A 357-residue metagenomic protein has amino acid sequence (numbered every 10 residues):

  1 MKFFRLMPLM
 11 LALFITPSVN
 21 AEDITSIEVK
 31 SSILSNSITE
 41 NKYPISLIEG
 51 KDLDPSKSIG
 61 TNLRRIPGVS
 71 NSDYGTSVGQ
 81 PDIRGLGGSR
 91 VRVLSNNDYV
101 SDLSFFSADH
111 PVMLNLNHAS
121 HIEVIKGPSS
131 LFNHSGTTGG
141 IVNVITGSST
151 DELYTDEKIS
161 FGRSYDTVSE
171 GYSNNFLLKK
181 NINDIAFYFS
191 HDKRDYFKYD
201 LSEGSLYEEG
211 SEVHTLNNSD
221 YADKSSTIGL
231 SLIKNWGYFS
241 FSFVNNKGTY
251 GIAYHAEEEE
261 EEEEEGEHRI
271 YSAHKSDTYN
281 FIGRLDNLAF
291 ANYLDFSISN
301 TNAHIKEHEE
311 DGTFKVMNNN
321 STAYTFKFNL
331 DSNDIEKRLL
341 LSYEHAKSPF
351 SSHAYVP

Functional and structural regions predicted by a protein language model:
T25, G79, T138-G140, E157-I159 (+5 more regions): Hydrophobic, lipid-facing positions within transmembrane beta-strands of outer-membrane proteins
S26-D54, Q80: N-terminal periplasmic "start-of-domain" segments of outer-membrane beta-barrel proteins
K30, G60-Y99: Extracytoplasmic beta-strand/coil segments of soluble accessory domains associated with Gram-negative outer-membrane
S32, G127, I145, S160-V168 (+7 more regions): Outer-membrane beta-barrel pore domains and translocons
N71, Y99-P128: Short acidic/polar hinge/loop motifs at secondary-structure boundaries that mediate gating or recognition
L116-S160: A beta-strand signature from Gram-negative outer-membrane beta-barrel systems, especially the internal plug domain
T155-S160, S169, S173-S272: Periplasmic-side early beta-strands and strand-to-turn transitions of outer-membrane beta-barrels
N217-D223, G237-L294, N300-S321, Y355: Flexible loop and strand-edge segments within Gram-negative outer membrane beta-barrel domains
